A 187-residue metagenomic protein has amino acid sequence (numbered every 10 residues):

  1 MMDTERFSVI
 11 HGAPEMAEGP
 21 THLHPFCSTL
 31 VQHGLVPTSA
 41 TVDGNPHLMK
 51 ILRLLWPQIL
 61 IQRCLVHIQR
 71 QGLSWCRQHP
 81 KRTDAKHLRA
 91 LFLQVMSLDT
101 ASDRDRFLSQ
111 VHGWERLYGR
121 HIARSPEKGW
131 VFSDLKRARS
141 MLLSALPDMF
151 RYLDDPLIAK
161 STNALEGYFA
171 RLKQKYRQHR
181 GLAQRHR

Functional and structural regions predicted by a protein language model:
M1-T41, P46, K50-Q58, A164-L165: RNase H-like nuclease fold core
D3, A13, R82-D84, V131-D134: Serine/threonine-rich low-complexity intrinsically disordered regions
I10, M16, I51, I59-I61 (+5 more regions): Weak global preference for isoleucine
H24-C27, L55, C76-H79, Q184-R187: Surface-exposed beta-strand edges and their flanking turn/coil or helix-capping segments
C27-L30, P37-T41, H67-R70, L91-Q94 (+1 more regions): Short, surface-exposed, polar/charged, turn-prone segments marking secondary-structure boundaries
A40-H47, I51-A90: Conserved beta-strand -> loop -> alpha-helix junction used to position metal-binding or nucleic-acid-contacting
V42-M49, W56, K86-R187: Acidic/histidine-rich catalytic cores and adjacent linkers of DNA breakage/strand-transfer/modification proteins
